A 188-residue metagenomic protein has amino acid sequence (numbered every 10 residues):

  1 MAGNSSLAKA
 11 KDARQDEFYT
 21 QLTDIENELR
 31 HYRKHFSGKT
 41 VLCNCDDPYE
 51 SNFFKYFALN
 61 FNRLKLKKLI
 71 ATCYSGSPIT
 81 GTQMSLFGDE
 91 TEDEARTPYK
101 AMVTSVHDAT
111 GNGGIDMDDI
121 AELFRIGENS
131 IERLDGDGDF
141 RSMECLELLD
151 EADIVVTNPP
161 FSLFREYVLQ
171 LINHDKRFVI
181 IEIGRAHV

Functional and structural regions predicted by a protein language model:
M1-H187: Class I S-adenosyl-L-methionine-dependent methyltransferase catalytic core
